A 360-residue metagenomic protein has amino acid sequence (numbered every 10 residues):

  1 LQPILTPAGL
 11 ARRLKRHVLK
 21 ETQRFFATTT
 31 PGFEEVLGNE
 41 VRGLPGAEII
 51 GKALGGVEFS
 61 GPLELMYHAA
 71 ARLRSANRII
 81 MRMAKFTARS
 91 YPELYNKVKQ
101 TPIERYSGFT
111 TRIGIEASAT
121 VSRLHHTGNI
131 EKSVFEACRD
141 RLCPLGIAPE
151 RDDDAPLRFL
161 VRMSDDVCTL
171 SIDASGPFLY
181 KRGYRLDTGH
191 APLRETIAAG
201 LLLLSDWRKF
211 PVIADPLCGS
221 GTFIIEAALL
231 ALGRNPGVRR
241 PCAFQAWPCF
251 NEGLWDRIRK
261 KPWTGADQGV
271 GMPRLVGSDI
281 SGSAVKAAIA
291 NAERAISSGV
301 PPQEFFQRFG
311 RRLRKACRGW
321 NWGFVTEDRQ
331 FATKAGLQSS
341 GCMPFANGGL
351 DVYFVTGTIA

Functional and structural regions predicted by a protein language model:
P3-L5, V18-K20, R24, T28 (+5 more regions): Conserved Class I SAM-dependent methyltransferase catalytic core
I4-L157: Non-catalytic nucleic-acid substrate-recognition regions in nucleic-acid-modifying enzymes
V41, I115, V161, A288 (+1 more regions): Residue-level signal for inorganic ion chemistry
E64, S220, R329-F331: Conserved nucleotide-binding/hydrolysis micro-motifs of P-loop NTPases
D154-M163, S220-G221: Beta-rich nucleic-acid/ligand-interaction surfaces
F159-S175, V355: C-terminal edge-of-domain segments
L170-D206: SAM-dependent Rossmann-like transferase core, predominantly class I methyltransferases with a strong bias toward
L193-I296: Conserved S-adenosyl-L-methionine
